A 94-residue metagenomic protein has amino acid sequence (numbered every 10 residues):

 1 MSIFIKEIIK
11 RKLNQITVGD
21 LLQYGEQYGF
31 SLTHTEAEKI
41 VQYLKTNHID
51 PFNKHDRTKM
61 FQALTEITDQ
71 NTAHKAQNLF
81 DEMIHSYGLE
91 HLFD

Functional and structural regions predicted by a protein language model:
M1-I8: Membrane-interacting alpha-helical segments
I8-N14, V41-L44: Short N-terminal leader segment in a subset of presequences, especially plant chloroplast and some mitochondrial
K10-Y28, D81-I84, G88-H91: Extended, structured, electrostatic nucleic-acid-contact surfaces
R11-N14, F30, D50, E66: Helix-turn-helix-type domain boundary/helix-start signal
G19-R57: Amphipathic alpha-helical interaction modules
E38, H91-D94: Long, compositionally biased terminal regions
I49, T68-Q70, E90: Low-complexity, flexible helical/coil segments
K54-H85: Long, compositionally biased
